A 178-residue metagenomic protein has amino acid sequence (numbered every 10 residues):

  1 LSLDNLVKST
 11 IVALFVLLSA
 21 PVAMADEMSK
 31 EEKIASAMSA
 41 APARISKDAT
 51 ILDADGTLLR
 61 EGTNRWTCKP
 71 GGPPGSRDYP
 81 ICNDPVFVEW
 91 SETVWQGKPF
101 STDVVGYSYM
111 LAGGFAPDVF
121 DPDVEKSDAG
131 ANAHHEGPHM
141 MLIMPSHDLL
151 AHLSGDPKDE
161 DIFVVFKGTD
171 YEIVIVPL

Functional and structural regions predicted by a protein language model:
L1-I11: Bacterial N-terminal signal peptides that target proteins for export
S19-A20: N-terminal signal peptide c-region/cleavage motif recognized by signal peptidases
A23: S-adenosylmethionine/decaboxylated-SAM
D26-L178: Primary mode marks residue(s) on the alpha4-beta5-alpha5 output face of response regulator receiver
